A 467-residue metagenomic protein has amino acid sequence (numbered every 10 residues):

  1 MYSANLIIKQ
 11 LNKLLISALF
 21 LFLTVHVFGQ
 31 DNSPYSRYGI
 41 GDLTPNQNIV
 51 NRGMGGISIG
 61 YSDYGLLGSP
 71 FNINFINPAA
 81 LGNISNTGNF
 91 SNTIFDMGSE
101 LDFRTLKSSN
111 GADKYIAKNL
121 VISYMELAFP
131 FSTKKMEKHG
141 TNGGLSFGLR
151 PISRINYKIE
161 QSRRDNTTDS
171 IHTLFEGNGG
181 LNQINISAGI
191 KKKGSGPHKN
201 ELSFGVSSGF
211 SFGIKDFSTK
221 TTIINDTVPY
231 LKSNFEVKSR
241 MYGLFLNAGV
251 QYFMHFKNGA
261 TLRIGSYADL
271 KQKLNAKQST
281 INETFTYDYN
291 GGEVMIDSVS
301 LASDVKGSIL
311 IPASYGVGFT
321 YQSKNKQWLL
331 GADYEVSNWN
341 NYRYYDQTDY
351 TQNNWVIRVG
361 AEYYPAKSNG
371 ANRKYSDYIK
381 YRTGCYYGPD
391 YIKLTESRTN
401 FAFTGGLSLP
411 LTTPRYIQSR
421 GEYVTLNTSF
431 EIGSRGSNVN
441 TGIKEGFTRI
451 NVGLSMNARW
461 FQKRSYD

Functional and structural regions predicted by a protein language model:
Y2-I16: Bacterial N-terminal signal peptides that target proteins for export
F20-L21: Short, linear, compositionally biased motifs with a strong N-terminal bias
Q30-D467: Subset of outer-membrane beta-barrel
